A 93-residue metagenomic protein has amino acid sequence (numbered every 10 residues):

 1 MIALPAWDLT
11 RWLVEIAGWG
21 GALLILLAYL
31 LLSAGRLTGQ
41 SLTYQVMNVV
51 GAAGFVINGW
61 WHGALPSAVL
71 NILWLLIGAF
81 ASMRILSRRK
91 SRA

Functional and structural regions predicted by a protein language model:
M1-L13: Short, strongly hydrophobic alpha-helical membrane anchors
R11-L23, V69-L75: Structural signature of hydrophobic alpha-helical transmembrane segments
L26-S33, A53-W60: Alpha-helical transmembrane segments of multipass membrane proteins
A34-Q45: Short, amphipathic, aromatic/basic-enriched membrane-interface segments that mark the entry/exit of transmembrane
Y44-G54: Hydrophobic alpha-helical membrane segments
W74-R84: Alpha-helical transmembrane segments and their membrane-interface exit regions
R89-A93: Short, charged juxtamembrane terminal tails flanking transmembrane helices
